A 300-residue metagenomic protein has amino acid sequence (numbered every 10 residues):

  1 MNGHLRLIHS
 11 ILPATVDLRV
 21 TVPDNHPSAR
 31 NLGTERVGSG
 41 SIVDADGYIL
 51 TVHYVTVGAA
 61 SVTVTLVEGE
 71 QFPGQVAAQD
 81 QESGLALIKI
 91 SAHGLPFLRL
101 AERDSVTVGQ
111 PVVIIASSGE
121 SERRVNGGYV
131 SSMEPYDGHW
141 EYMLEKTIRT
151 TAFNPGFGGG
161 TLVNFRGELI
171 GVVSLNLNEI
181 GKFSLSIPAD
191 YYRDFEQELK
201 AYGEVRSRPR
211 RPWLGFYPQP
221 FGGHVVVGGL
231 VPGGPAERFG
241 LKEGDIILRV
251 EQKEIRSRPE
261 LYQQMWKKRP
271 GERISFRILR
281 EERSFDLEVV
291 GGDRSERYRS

Functional and structural regions predicted by a protein language model:
M1-I8, I114, F165, L169-G222 (+4 more regions): C-terminal cap/linker of serine protease catalytic domains
M1-L32: Protease-domain processing segments flanking chymotrypsin-fold serine proteases, especially trypsin-like
G3, G33, V55, L98-D104 (+3 more regions): Flexible, gly/ser-rich surface segments that form the specificity/activation loops bordering the active-site cleft
A14, P23-H26, G33, S91-F97 (+5 more regions): Active-site region of chymotrypsin-like
V16-L18, G40, G47, T51 (+15 more regions): Terminal peptide-recognition signature
P23-N25, N31, V37, I42-R124 (+8 more regions): Conserved active-site neighborhood of the chymotrypsin/trypsin-like protease fold
D24, F153, K200-Q264, L279 (+2 more regions): PDZ/PDZ-like groove recognition
V125-D137, L261-P270, R294: Short, compositionally biased
